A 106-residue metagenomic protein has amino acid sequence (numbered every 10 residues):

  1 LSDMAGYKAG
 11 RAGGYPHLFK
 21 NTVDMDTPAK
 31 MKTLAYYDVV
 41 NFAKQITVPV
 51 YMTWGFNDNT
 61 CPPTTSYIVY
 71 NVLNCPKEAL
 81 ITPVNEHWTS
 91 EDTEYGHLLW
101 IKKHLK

Functional and structural regions predicted by a protein language model:
L1, W54-F56, T82-V84: Active-site-proximal beta-strand/loop segments in catalytic clefts of secreted hydrolases
L1-A29, T89-D92: Hydrolase active-site cap/lid region
T27-F42: Active-site nucleophile elbow and catalytic-triad environment of alpha/beta-hydrolase enzymes
Y36-V40, P63, E94: Structural motif corresponding to alpha-helix initiation and N-cap regions
Q45-W54, D58: Short beta-strand/loop motif that positions the catalytic acidic residue of the alpha/beta-hydrolase fold
V48, P62-N71: Short alpha-helix in the alpha/beta-hydrolase fold that links the catalytic acid
F56-C61, H87-W88: Acidic catalytic loop of the alpha/beta-hydrolase fold
Y67-K106: C-terminal catalytic histidine-bearing segment of alpha/beta-hydrolase fold enzymes
